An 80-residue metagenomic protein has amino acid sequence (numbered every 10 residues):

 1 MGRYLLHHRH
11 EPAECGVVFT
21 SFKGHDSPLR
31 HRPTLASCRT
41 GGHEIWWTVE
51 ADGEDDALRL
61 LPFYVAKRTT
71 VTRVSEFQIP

Functional and structural regions predicted by a protein language model:
M1-P80: Conserved, structured core segments of small domains
